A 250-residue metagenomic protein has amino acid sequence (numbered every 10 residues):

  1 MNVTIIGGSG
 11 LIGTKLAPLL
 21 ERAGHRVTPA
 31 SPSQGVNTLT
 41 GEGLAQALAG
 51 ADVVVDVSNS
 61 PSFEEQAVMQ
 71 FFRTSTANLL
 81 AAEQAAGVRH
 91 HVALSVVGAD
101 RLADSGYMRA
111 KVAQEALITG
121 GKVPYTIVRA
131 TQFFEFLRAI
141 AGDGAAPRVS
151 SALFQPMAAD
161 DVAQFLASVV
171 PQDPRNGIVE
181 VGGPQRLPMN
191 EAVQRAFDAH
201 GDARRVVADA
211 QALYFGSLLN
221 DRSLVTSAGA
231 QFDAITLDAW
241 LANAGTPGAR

Functional and structural regions predicted by a protein language model:
M1-A23: N-terminal Rossmann NAD(P)H-binding glycine-rich loop of SDR-like oxidoreductase domains
K15, L19, A82, L117 (+2 more regions): Rossmann-fold NAD(P)-dependent oxidoreductase module
R22-A86, V97-A103: NAD(P)H-binding glycine-rich loop region in Rossmannoid oxidoreductase-like domains and their noncatalytic homologs
G87-H90, S95-R101, A113-F136: Conserved beta-loop-beta element that borders a ligand/cofactor-binding pocket
Y125-T126, A139-M157, D161: A conserved pocket-lining segment of Rossmann-fold NAD(P)-dependent short-chain dehydrogenase/reductase
E135-G144, V169-V179, D202-R204: Glycine/proline-rich active-site loop of Rossmann-fold NAD(P)-dependent oxidoreductases
L153-D160, V181-R195: Substrate-binding strand-loop-helix patch in Rossmann-like NAD(P)-dependent oxidoreductase/epimerase domains
V193-R250: Mobile cap/lid helix-loop segments that border enzyme active or cofactor-binding sites and regulate substrate access
